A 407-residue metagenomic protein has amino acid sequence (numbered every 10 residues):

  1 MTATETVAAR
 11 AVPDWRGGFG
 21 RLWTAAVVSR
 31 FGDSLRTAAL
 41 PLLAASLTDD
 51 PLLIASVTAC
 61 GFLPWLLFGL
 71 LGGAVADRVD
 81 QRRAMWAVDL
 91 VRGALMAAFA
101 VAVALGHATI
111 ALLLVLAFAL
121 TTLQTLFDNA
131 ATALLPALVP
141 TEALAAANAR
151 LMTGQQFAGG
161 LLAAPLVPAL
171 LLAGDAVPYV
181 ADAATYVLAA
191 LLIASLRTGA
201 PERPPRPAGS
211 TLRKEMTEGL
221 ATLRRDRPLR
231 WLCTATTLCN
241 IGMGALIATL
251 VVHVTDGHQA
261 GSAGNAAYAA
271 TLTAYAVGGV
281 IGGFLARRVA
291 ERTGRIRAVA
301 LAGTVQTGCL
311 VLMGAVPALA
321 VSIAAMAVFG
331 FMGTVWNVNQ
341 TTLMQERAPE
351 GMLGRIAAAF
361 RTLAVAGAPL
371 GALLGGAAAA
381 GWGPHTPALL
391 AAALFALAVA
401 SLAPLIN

Functional and structural regions predicted by a protein language model:
M1-N407: Alpha-helical transmembrane-bundle signature of multi-pass membrane transport and export proteins
